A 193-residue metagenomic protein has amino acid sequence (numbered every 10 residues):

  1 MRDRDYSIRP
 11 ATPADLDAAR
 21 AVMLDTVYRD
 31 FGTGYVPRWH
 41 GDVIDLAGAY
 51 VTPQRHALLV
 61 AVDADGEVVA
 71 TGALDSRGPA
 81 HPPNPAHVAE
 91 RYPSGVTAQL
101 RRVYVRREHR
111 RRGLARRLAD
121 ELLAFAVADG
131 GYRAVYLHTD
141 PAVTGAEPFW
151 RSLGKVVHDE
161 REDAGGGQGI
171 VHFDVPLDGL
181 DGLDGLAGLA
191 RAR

Functional and structural regions predicted by a protein language model:
M1-D3, G95: Short, flexible turn/loop "capping" segments at secondary-structure junctions
D5-S7: Extreme N-terminal starter segment of soluble prokaryotic enzymes
P10-R102, R106-R107, A119-E121, F125 (+3 more regions): Acetyl-CoA-dependent GNAT
T26, I44, Y92, R133-R193: C-terminal "cap" of GNAT-fold acetyltransferases
P83, L114, A146-P148: Generic domain-boundary/flexible-linker signal
R106-E108, R112, P141-A142: Active-site acidic-Proline motif in GNAT/NAT acetyltransferases
R112, D129-R133: Short coil/turn segments at alpha/beta junctions that flank glycine-rich nucleotide-binding fingerprints
R112, R116, D120: Residues forming the Rossmann-fold NAD(P)(H) cofactor-binding site
